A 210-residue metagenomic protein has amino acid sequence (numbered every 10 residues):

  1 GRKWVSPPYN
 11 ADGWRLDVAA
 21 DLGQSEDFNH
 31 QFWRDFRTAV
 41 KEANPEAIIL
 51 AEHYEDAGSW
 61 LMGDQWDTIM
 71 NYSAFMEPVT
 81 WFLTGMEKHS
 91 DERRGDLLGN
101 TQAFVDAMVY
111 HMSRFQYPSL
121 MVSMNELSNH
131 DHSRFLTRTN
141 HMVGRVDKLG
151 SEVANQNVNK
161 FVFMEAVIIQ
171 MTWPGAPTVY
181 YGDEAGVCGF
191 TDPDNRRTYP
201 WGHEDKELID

Functional and structural regions predicted by a protein language model:
G1-S25, N125-L127: Active-site groove signature of glycoside hydrolases
N10, W33, R37-A39, E46-R197: Conserved alpha/beta catalytic core and glycan-binding cleft of carbohydrate-active enzymes
V18-A39: Active-site cleft segment of glycoside hydrolase catalytic domains centered on the general acid/base Glu
A19, P200-W201: General helical structural elements
Q24-F28, V158, E204-E207: Extracytoplasmic/periplasmic, Sec-exported soluble proteins
Y110, W201-D210: Aromatic- and carboxylate-lined catalytic core of secreted/periplasmic carbohydrate-active enzymes
